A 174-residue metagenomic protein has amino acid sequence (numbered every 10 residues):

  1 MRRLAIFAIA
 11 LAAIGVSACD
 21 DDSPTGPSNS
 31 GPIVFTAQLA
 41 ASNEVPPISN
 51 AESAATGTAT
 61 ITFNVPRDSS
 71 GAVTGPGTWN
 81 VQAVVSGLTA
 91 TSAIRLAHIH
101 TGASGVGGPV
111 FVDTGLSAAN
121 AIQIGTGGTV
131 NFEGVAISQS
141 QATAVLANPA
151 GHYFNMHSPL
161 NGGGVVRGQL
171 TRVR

Functional and structural regions predicted by a protein language model:
M1-A8: Bacterial N-terminal signal peptides that target proteins for export
I14-A18: C-terminal motif of bacterial Sec signal peptides marking the signal peptidase cleavage site
C19-A97, T101-R174: Metal-centered catalytic cores of metalloenzymes
